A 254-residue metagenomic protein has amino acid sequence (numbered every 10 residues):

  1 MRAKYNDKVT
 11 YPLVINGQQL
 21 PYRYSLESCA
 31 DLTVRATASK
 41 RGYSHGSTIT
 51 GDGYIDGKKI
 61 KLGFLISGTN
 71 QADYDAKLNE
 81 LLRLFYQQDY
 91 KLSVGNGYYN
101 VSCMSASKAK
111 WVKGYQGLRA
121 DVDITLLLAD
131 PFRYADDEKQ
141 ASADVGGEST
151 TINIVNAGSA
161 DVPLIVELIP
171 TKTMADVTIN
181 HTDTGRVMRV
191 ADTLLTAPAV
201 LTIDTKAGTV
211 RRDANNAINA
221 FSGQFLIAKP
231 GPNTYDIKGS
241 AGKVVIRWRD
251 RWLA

Functional and structural regions predicted by a protein language model:
M1-R41: Polar/acidic, low-complexity leader/linker segments enriched in S/T/G and N/D
Y5, I15, V94-N96, H181-D183 (+1 more regions): Structural motif
D7-T10, L127-P131, Q140-A143: Mixed-charge, glycine-accented linear interaction segment located at domain edges/termini
G42, I55-K59, Q87, G117-D121 (+2 more regions): A general secondary-structure signal for short beta-strands and their flanking turns/coil in non-transmembrane regions
H45-A72, L118-F132, N233: Oligomerization/assembly interface segments of phage tail-like spikes and tubes
G63-K108: Short, acidic/charged, Gly/Pro-enriched secondary-structure junctions
K91-Y134: Short beta-strand and beta-hairpin "edge-sheet" elements
A135-A254: Intrinsically disordered, low-complexity segments enriched in serine, threonine, and glycine
